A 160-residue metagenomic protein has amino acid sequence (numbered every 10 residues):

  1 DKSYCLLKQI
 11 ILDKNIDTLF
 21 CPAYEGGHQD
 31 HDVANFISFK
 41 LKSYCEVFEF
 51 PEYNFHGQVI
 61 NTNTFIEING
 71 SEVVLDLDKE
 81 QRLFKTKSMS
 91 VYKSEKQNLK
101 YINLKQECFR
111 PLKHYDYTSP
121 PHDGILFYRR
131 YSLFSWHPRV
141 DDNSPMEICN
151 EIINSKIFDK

Functional and structural regions predicted by a protein language model:
D1-K160: Metal-dependent de-N-acetylase/amidase catalytic core
